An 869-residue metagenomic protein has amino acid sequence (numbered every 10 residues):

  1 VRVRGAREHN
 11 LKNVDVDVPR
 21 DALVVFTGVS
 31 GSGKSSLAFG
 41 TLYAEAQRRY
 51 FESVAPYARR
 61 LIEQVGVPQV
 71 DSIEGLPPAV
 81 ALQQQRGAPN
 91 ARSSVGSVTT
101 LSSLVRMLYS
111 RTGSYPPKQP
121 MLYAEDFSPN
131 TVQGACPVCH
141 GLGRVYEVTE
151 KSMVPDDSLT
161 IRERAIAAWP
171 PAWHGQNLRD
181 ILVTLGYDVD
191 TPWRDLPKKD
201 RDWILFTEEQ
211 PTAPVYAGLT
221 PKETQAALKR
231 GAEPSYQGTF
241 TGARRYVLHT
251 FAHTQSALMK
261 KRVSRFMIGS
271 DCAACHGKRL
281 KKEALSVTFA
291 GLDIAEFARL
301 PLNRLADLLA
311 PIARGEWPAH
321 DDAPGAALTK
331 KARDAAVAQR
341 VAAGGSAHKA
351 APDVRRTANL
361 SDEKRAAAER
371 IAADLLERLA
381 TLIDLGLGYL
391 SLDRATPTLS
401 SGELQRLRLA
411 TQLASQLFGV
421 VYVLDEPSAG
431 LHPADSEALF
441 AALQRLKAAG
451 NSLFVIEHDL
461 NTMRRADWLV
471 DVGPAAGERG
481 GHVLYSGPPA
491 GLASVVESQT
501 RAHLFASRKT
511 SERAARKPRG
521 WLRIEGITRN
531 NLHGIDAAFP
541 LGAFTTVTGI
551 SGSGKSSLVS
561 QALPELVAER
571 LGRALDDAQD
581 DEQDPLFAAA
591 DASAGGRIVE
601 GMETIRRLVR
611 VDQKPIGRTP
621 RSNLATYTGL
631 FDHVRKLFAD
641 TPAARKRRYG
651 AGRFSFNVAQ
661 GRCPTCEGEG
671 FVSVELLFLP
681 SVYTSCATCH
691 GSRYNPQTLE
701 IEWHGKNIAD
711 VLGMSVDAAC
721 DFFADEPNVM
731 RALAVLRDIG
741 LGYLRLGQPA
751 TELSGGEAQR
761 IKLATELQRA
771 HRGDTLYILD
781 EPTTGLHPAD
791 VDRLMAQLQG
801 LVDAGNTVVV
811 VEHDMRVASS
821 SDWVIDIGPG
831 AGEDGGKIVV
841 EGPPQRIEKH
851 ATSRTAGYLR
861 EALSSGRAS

Functional and structural regions predicted by a protein language model:
V1-S869: Conserved phosphate-binding elements of NTP-dependent enzyme cores
